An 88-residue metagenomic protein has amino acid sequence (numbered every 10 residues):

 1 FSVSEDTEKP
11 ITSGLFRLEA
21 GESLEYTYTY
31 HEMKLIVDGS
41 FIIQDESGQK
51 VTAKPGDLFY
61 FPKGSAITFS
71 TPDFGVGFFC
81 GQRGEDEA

Functional and structural regions predicted by a protein language model:
F1-V3, K9-T29, P62-K63: Conserved short histidine dyad/triad with adjacent acidic residue
V3-D6, D45-S47: Short acidic, glycine-rich loop/turn motifs
S13-L15, M33, K50, L58: Conserved hydrophobic/aromatic beta-strand scaffold that supports enzyme active sites
G14-L15, L24-Y28, D45, V51-T52 (+1 more regions): Short histidine-centered beta-strand/loop micro-motifs that create catalytic or ligand/metal-coordination sites
R17-L18, T27-I43: Short, conserved beta-strand element in jelly-roll/cupin
E25, I43, G77-C80: Short hydrophobic/aromatic-rich beta-strand segments that constitute the beta-sheet cores of beta-sandwich/beta-barrel
S47-K63: Short acidic-glycine-tyrosine-enriched beta hairpin
K63-E87: Ligand-binding loop in jelly-roll beta-barrel domains
